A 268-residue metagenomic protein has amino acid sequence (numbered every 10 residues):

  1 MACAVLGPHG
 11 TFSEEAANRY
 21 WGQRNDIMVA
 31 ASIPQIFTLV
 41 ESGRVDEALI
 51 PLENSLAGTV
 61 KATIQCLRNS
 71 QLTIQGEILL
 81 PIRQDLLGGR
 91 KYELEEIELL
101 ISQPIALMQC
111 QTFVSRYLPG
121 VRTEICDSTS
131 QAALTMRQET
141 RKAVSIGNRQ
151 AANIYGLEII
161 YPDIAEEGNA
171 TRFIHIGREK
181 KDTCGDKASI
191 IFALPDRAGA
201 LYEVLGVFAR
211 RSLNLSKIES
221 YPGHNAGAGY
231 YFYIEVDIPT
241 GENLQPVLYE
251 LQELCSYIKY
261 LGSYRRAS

Functional and structural regions predicted by a protein language model:
M1-S268: Domain-level signature for soluble enzymes in the chorismate/prephenate branch of the shikimate pathway
